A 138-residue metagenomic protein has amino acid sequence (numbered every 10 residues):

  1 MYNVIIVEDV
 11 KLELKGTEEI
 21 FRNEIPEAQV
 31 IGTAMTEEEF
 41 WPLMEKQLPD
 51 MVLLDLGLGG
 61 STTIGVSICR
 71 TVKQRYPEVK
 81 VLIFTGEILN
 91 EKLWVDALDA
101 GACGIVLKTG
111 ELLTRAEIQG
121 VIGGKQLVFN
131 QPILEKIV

Functional and structural regions predicted by a protein language model:
M1-I5, L12, F129, E135: Non-catalytic signal-transmission and effector/linker regions of two-component phosphorelay proteins
V10-E37: Two-component/phosphorelay signaling modules centered on CheY-like receiver
E18, T33-M51, L58-S61: Acidic, metal-coordinating helix/loop segments flanking the phosphotransfer/catalytic sites of two-component signaling
V52, V81, I105-V106: Two-component signal transduction core modules
T63-E78: Short amphipathic alpha-helix used as the core "switch/output" element in two-component signaling
K73, V95-D99: Alpha4-beta5-alpha5 "output face"
F84-T85: Hydrophobic/aromatic residues positioned on beta-strands within the core alpha/beta folds
L98, C103-G104, T109-V138: Short, flexible helix-to-coil linker/hinge segments that flank and couple to helix-turn-helix
